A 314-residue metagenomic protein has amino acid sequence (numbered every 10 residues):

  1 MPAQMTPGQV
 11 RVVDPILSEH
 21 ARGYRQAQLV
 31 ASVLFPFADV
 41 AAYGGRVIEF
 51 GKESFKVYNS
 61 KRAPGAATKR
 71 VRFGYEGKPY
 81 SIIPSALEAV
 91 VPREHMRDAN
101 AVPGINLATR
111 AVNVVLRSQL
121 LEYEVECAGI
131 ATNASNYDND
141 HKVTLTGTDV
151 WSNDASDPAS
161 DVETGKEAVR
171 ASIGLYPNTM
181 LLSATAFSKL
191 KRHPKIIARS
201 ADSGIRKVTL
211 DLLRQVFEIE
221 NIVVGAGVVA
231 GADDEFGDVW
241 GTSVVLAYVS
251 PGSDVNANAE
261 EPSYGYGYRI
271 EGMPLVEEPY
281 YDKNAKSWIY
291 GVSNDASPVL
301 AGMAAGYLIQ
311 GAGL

Functional and structural regions predicted by a protein language model:
P2-K61, S81, T146-N153, S200-L314: Sequence/fold signature of self-assembling virion shell proteins
N59-R62, P79, E88, T109 (+1 more regions): N-terminal accessory/assembly segment that mediates macromolecular interactions
A66-R70: Hydrophobic, aromatic-lined core segments that form the binding pocket/scaffold for planar heteroaromatic ligands
Y75-N100: Short acidic, glycine/tyrosine-flanked loop/strand segments centered on an H-E-D-like triad
A86, T179, S287-I289: A residue-level signal for beta-strand positions that form part of recognition/binding surfaces within mature
R93-Y176, A184-A198, G313-L314: Alpha-helical scaffold segments that mediate packing/assembly in large oligomeric complexes
T179-S183, V223-V224: A structural signal for short, well-ordered beta-strand segments and their strand-loop junctions that often border
